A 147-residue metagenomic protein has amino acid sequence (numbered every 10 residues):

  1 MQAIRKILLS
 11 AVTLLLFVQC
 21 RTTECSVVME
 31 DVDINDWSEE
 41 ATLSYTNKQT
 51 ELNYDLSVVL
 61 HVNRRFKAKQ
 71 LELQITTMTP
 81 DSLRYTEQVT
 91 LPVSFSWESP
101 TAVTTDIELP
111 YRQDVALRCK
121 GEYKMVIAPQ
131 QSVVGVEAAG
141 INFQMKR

Functional and structural regions predicted by a protein language model:
M1-L8: Bacterial N-terminal signal peptides that target proteins for export
V18-Q19: C-terminal motif of bacterial Sec signal peptides marking the signal peptidase cleavage site
T22-Q49: Transition segment at domain starts
A41-Q70: Post-signal-peptide N-terminal segment of Sec-exported extracytoplasmic proteins
L43-L52, Q113-R118, R147: Extracellular and analogous surface-interaction loops
E51-V58, V115-Q131: Noncatalytic modules at the cell exterior or secretory-pathway interfaces, chiefly beta-strand-rich lectin/adhesion
R64-R65, Y111-D114, P129-A138: Short acidic/polar inter-strand loop motif in beta-rich domains
Q88-L117: An anionic, turn-rich surface loop/hairpin at beta-sheet edges that serves as a generic interaction/coordination patch
